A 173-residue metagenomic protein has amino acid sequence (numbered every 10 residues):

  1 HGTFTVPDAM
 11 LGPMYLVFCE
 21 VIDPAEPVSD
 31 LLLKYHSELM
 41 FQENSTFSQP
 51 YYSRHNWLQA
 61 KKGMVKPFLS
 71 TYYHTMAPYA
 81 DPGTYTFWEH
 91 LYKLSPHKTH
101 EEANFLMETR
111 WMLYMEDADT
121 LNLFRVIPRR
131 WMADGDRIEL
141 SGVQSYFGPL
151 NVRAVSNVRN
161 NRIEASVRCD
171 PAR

Functional and structural regions predicted by a protein language model:
G2-D117: Active-site core of glycosidic bond-cleaving carbohydrate-active enzymes
L16-C19, P128, R173: Proline-rich low-complexity regions
D30, L69, P82, E89 (+4 more regions): General "foldedness" signal
N44, N56, N104, N122 (+2 more regions): Detector for Asparagine
P78, R130-M132, N160-N161: Flexible loop/turn segments at secondary-structure boundaries
P96-N151: Catalytic cores of secreted or luminal carbohydrate-active enzymes
V143-R173: Carbohydrate-binding surface patches
